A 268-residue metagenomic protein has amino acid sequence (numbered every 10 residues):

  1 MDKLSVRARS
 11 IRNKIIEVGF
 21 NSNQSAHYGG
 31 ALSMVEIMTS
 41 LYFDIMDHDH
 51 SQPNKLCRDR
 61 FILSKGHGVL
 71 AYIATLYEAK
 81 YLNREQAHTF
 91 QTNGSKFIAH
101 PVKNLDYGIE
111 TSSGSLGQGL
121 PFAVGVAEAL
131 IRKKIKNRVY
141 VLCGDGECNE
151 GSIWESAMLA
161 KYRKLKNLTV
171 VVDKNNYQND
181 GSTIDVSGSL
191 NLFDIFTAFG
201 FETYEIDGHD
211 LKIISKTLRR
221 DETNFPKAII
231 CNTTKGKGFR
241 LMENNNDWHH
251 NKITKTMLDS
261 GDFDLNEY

Functional and structural regions predicted by a protein language model:
M1-K3: Non-catalytic, mobile gating and regulatory segments of ester bond hydrolases
A8-S25, D173-N175: N-terminal capping segment at the start of a domain
S22, L32-E155, K161-Y162: Cofactor-binding active-site loop characterized by glycine-rich and histidine/acidic residues
Q24-Y28, A228: Flexible, glycine/charged-enriched surface loops at secondary-structure junctions
E36, H67-G68, N175-N176, D210 (+1 more regions): Glycine-rich beta-alpha junction loops
D59-F61, N137-V141, L168, T223-T233: Generic beta-sheet signal
G108, S112-S115, L120-D221: Thiamine diphosphate
L211-Y268: Glycine/aspartate-rich loop-and-adjacent alpha/beta segment that forms the canonical ThDP
